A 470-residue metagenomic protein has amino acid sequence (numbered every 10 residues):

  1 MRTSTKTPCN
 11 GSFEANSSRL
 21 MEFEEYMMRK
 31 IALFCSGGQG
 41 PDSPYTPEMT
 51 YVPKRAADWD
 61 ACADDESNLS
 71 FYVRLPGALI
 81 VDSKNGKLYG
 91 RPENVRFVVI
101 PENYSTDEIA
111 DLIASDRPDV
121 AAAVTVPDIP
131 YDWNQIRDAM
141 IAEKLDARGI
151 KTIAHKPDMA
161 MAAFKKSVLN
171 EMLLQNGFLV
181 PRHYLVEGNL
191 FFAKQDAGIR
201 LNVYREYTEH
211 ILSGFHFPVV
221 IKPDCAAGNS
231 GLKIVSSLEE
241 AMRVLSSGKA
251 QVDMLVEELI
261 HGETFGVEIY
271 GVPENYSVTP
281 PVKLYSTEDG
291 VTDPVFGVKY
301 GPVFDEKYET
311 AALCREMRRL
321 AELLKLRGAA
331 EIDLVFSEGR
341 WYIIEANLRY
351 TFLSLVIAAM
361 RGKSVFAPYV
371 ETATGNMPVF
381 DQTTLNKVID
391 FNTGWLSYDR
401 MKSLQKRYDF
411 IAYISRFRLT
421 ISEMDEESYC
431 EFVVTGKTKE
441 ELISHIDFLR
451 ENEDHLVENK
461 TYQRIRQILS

Functional and structural regions predicted by a protein language model:
R2, K6-I153, F192-Q195, D447-Y462: ATP-binding N-terminal substructure of ATP-dependent carboxylate-amine bond-forming enzymes
F13, L20-M21, Y26, A32 (+5 more regions): Active-site nucleotide/adenylate-binding loops and adjacent lid/helix of ATP-dependent enzymes
L88, N275-S277, W341: Hydrophobic residues embedded in beta-strands of well-ordered beta-sheets
H155-A160: A short, structured active-site edge motif that brings together acidic residues
C225-A226, L259-G262, L324-G328, M424-D425: A short catalytic or substrate-binding loop motif that flags glycine-/basic-rich loops and adjacent residues that bind
E258-K325, N347-A373, F380-T383: ATP-dependent carboxylate/phosphate-activation module, predominantly the ATP-grasp catalytic core and closely related
A321-L355, Q382, D390-T393, S397-D399: Conserved metal-phosphate-binding beta-hairpin within the catalytic cores of diverse ATP-dependent phosphoryl-transfer
V370-S470: Peripheral (often C-terminal) accessory segments that flank ATP-dependent C-N-forming ligase machineries
